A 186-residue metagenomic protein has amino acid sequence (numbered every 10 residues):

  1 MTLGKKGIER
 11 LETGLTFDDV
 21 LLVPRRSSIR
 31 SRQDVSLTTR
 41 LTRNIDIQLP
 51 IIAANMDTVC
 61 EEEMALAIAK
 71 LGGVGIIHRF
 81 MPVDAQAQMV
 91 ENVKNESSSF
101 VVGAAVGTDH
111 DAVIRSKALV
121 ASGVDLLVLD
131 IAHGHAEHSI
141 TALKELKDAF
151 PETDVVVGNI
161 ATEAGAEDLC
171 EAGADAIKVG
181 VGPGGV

Functional and structural regions predicted by a protein language model:
M1-I51: An N-cap/entry alpha-helix motif that binds or orients negatively charged groups
T2-E9, G14, V20, V59-V186: Alpha/beta enzyme core
S31-V35, T39-I77: N-terminal cofactor/phosphate-binding cores enriched in small/glycine residues, especially glycine-rich loops such as
